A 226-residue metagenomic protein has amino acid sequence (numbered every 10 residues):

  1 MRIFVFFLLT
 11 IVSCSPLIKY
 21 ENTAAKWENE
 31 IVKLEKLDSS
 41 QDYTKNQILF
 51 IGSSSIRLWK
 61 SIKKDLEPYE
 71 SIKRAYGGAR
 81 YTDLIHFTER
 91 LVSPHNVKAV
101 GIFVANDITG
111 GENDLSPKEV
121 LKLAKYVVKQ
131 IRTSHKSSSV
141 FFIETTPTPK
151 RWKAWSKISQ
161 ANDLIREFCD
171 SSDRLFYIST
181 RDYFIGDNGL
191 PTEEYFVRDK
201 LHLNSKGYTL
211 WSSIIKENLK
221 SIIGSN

Functional and structural regions predicted by a protein language model:
M1-F50, K60, K64, I222-N226: N-terminal secretory targeting modules
K36-Q47, I85-S93, Q130-R132: Short amphipathic alpha-helices and their capping/turn segments at secondary-structure boundaries
Q41, E70-I72, D107-T109, K118 (+3 more regions): Extracellular glycan-modifying ectodomains
I56-D65, E70, D83-L121, F141 (+1 more regions): Oxyanion-hole/transition-state-stabilizing segment in secreted/luminal serine hydrolases and related acyltransferases
T88, A124-K129, N162: Generic structural signal for well-ordered alpha-helices, preferentially at hydrophobic/aromatic core positions
L115-L123, K153-Q160: Alpha-helix N-cap and loop-to-helix initiation/capping positions
H135-S139: A short helix->loop->beta-strand "cap" motif at the edges of active sites that frequently abuts
P147-N226: Catalytic His-Asp segment of secreted/periplasmic serine-dependent ester chemistry enzymes
